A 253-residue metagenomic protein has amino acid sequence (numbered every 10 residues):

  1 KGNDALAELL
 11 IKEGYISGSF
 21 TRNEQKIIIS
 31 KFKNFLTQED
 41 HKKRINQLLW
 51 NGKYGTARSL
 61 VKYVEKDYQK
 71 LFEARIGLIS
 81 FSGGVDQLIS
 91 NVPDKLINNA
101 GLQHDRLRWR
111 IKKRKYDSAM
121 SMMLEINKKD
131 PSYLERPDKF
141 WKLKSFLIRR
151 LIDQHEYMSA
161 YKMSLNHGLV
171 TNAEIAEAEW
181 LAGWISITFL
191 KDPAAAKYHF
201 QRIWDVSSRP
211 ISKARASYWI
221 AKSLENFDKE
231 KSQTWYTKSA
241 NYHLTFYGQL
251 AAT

Functional and structural regions predicted by a protein language model:
K1, I11-F20, S30-L36, L48-D67 (+8 more regions): Solenoid-like repeat scaffolds
D4, Y54, Y116, Y157 (+3 more regions): TPR-repeat structural position
H41, K70, Q103-R106, W141-K144 (+3 more regions): TPR repeat positional signature
K43-N51, D105-K113, F146-Q154: Alpha-helical segment of the N-proximal tetratricopeptide repeat
L49, I76-I79, I111, I152 (+3 more regions): Specific register positions within alpha-helical solenoid repeats of the TPR/Sel1-like families, i.e., one
A240-T253: Extracellular/periplasmic ectodomains of large secreted or surface enzymes and adhesion receptors
